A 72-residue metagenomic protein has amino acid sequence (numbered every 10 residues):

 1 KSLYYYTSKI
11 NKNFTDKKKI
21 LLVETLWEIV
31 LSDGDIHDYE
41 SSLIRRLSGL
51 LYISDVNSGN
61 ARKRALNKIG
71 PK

Functional and structural regions predicted by a protein language model:
K1-K72: Small-residue-enriched hydrophobic alpha-helices in membranes
